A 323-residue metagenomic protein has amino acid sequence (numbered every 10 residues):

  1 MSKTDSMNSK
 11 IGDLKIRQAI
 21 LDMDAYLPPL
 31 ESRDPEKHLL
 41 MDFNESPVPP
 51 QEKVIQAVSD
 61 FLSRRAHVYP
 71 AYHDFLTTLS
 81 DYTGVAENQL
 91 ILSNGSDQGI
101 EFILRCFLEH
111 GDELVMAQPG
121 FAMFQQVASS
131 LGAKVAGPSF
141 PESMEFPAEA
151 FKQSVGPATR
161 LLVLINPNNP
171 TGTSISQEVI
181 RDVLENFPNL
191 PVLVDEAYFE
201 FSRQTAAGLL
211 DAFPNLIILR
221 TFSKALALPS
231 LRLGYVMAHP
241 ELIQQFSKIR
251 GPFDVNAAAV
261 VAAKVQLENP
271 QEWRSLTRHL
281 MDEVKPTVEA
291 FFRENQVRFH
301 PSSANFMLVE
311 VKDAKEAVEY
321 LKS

Functional and structural regions predicted by a protein language model:
N8-G95, F102: N-terminal small-domain helix-loop-helix segment of the aminotransferase-like
A86-L90, H110-E113, A158, E196 (+1 more regions): Short acidic capping loops at alpha-helix termini that bridge into adjacent secondary structure
G95-H110, V194, Y198, S202-R203 (+1 more regions): Glycine/small-residue-rich loop that forms an oxyanion/phosphate-binding "nest" at active or ligand-binding sites
C106-L164: PLP-dependent aminotransferase-like
E142-E200: Active-site phosphate-binding strand-loop segment of PLP-dependent enzymes
N215-R293, V297-H300: PLP-dependent aminotransferase class I/II
D282, F292-K322: Conserved PLP-binding catalytic core of the aspartate aminotransferase-like
